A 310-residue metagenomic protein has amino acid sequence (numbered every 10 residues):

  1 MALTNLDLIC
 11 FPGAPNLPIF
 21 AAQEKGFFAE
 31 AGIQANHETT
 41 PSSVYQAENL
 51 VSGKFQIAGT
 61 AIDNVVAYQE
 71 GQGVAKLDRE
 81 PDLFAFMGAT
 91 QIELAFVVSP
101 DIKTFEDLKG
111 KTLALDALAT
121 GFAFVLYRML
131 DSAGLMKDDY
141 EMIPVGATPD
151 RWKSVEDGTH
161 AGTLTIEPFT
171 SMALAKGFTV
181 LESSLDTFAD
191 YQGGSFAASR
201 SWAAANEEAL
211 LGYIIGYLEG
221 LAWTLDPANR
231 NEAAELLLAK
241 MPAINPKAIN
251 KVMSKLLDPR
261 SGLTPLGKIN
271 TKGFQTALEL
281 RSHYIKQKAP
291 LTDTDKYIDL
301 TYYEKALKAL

Functional and structural regions predicted by a protein language model:
M1-L3, A309-L310: Short, low-complexity disordered leader/linker segments with a strong preference for bacterial N-terminal type II
A2-M136, M142-V145, A161-E167: Short, glycine-/small- and polar/acidic-enriched structural segments that line small-molecule recognition paths
L17, L83, G88-F96, F178-T179 (+3 more regions): Small-molecule pocket liners
E24, A29, D131, L174 (+2 more regions): Short polybasic/polar patches that bind polyanions
G26, E48, S52, E106 (+8 more regions): Solvent-exposed, polar/charged alpha-helical surfaces in well-ordered, non-transmembrane soluble domains, broadly
G73, D150-P242: Pocket-lining segment of extracytoplasmic ligand-binding domains
A204-A289: Secondary-structure end/capping motifs
Q275-L310: Conserved C-terminal helix/tail region of periplasmic/extracytoplasmic solute-binding proteins
